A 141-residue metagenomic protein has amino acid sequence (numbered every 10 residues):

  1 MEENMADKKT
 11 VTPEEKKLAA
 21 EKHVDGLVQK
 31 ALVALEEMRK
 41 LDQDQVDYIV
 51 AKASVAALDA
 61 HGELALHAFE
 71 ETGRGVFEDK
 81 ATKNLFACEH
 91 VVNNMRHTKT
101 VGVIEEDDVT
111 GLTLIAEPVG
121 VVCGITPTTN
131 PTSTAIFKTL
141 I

Functional and structural regions predicted by a protein language model:
E2-L112, I141: N-terminal Rossmann-like NAD(P)+-binding subdomain of aldehyde/semialdehyde dehydrogenases
V103-I141: Substrate-binding/gating loop at the entrance of the active-site cleft, primarily in PLP-dependent aminotransferase-like
